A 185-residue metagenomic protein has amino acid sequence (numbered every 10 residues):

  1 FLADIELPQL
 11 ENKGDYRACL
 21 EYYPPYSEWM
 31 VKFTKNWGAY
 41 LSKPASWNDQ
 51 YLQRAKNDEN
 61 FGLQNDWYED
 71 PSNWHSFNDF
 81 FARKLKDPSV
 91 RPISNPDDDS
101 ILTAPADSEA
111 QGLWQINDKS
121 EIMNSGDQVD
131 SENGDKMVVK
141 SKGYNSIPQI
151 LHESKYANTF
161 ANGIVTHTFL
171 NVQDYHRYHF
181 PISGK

Functional and structural regions predicted by a protein language model:
F1-G126: Extended, domain-scale alpha-helical bundle/helix-rich regions
W67, P92-S94, M137, F160 (+1 more regions): Homeobox/homeodomain signature
E69, N73-W74, N133, Q149-E153: Generic detector of short, locally flexible boundary/turn motifs and exposed helical patches
D87-N95, K142-S154: Short acidic (Asp/Glu) patches
I93-S100, E153-N158, Y175-H176: A generic local secondary-structure boundary/capping motif
S100, I116, D135-I150, I164: Long, charge-dense accessory insertions within large macromolecular proteins
S120-V138: Short Gly/aromatic-enriched secondary-structure transition segments
Y156-K185: Catalytic-core "active-site belt" of small-molecule-metabolizing enzymes, emphasizing His/Asp/Glu-rich regions
